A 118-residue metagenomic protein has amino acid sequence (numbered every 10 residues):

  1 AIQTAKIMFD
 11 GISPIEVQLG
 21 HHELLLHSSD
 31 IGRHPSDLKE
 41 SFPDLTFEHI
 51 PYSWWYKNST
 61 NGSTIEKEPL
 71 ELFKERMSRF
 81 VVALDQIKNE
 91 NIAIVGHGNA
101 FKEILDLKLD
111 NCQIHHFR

Functional and structural regions predicted by a protein language model:
A1, H21-E23, Y52-Y56, G98-F101: Short, solvent-exposed loop/turn segments at secondary-structure junctions
A1-E48: Phosphate-coordination/substrate-recognition cap region in phosphate-metabolizing enzymes
A1-M8, I65-S78, I114: Loop-to-helix element that buttresses phosphate recognition and phosphoryl-transfer chemistry
I2, I12, M77-R118: Active-site-adjacent alpha-helix immediately C-terminal to a catalytic or transition-state-stabilizing loop
E23, F47-Y52, D106-L107, N111: Generic structural "secondary-structure junction" signal
D37-S41, T64-E68, H97-I104: Short secondary-structure transition/capping segments
L38, F73, I94: Conserved anionic group-binding/transfer micro-motifs
P43-P69: Short glycine/proline- and acidic residue-enriched helix-loop micro-motifs that form flexible lids or anion-recognition
